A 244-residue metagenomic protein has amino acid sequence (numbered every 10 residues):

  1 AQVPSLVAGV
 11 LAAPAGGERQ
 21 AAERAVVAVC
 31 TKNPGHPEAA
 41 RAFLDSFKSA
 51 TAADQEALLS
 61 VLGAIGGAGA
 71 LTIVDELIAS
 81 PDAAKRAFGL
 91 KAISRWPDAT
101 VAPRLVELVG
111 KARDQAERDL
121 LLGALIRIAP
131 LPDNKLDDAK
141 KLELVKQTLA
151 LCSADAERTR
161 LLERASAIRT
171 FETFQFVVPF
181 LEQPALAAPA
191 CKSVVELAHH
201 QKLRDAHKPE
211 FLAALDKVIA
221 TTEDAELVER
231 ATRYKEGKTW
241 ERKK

Functional and structural regions predicted by a protein language model:
A1-A12, N33-K48, E56, G67-A79 (+7 more regions): Amphipathic alpha-helical scaffolding segments comprising HEAT/armadillo-like alpha-solenoid repeats
G9, A25-K32, V61-A64, A68 (+9 more regions): Core register positions within helices of long alpha-helical scaffolds
P14-A15, A50-T51, P81-D82, R113-D114 (+3 more regions): Short inter-helical turns and helix N-cap capping residues of alpha-solenoid HEAT/ARM repeat scaffolds
P14-P34, E38, K48-A57, A64 (+3 more regions): Beta-propeller blade termini and top-face loops
A124, P184, A190-V194, K202-L203: Alpha-helical protein-protein interaction modules
C152-A154, I168-F171, P189, Q201 (+3 more regions): Long beta-sheet-rich domains in secretory-pathway and surface-associated proteins
